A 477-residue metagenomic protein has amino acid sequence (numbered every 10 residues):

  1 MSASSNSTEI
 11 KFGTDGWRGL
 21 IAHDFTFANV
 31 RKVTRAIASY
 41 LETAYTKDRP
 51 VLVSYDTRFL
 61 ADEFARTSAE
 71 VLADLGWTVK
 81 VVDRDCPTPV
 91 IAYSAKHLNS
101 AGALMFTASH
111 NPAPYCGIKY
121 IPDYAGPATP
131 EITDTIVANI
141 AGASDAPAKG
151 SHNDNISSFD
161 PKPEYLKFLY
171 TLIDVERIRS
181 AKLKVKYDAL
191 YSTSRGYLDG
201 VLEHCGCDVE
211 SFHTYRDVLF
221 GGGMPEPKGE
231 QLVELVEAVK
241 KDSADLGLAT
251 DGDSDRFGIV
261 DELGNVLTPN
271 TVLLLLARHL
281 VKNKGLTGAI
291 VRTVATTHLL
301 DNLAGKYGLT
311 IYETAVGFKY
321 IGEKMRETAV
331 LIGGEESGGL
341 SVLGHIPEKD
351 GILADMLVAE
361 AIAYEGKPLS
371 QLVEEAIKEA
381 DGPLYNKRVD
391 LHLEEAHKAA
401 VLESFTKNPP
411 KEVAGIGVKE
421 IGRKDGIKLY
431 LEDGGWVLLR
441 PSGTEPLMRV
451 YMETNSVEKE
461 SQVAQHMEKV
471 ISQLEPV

Functional and structural regions predicted by a protein language model:
M1-L75, A101, N155-V185: An N-terminal, well-structured beta->alpha segment
S2-S7, L20, C116-D242: Gly/Ser/Thr-enriched, mixed-charge loops and adjacent short helices that form phosphate/oxyanion-binding elements
F12-G13, V53-Y55, V79-R84, M105-F106 (+7 more regions): General beta-strand structural signal in soluble alpha/beta enzymes
D15, V53, I91, L104 (+11 more regions): Buried hydrophobic positions in well-ordered alpha/beta secondary-structure cores of metabolic enzymes
S39, K47-Y115, G200-V260: N-terminal small/polar loop signature for handling phosphorylated ligands or for N-terminal nucleophile
D83, A138-K167, E262-G334, L340-V342: Proline/glycine-rich low-complexity loops and linkers
L104, S109, G117-I136, D255-K282 (+2 more regions): Glycine-rich phosphate-binding loop of actin/hexokinase-like ATP-binding domains
L246, L286-V477: Phosphate-binding and adjacent anionic-ligand microenvironments
